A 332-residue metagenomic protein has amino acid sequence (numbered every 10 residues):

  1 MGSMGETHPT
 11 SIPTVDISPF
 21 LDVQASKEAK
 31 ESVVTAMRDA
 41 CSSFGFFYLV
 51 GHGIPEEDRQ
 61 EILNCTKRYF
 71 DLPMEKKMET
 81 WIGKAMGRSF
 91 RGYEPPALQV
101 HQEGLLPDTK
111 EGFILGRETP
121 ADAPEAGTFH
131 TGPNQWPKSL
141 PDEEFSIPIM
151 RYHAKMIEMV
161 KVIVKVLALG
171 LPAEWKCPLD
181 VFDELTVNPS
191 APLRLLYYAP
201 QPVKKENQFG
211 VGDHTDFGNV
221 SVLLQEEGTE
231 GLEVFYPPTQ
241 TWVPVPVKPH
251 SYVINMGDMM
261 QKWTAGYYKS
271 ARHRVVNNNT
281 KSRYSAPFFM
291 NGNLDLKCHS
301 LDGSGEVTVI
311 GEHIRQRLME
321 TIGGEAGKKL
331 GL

Functional and structural regions predicted by a protein language model:
M1-L332: Peripheral, non-catalytic segments flanking oxidoreductase cores
